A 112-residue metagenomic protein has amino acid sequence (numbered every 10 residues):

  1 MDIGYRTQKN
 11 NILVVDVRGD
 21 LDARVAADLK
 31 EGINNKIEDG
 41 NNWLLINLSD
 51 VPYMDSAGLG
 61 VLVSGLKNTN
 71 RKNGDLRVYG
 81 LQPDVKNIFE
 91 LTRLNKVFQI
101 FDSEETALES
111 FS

Functional and structural regions predicted by a protein language model:
M1-D16: Short beta-strand/loop segment at the start of cytosolic alpha/beta domains
M1-Y5, G32-N34, D55, L108: Short low-complexity stretches enriched in small and charged residues
Q8-N10, P83, E105: Residues that form or immediately flank small-molecule/cofactor binding pockets and catalytic motifs
L21-V97: Amphipathic alpha-helical interaction surfaces in cytosolic regulatory modules
A26, E104-E105: Residues at or immediately preceding the N-termini of alpha-helices
Q99-S103: Short acidic-hydrophobic, aromatic-tinged amphipathic segments that line or gate anion-handling sites
E105-S112: A charged, well-structured terminal subsegment
